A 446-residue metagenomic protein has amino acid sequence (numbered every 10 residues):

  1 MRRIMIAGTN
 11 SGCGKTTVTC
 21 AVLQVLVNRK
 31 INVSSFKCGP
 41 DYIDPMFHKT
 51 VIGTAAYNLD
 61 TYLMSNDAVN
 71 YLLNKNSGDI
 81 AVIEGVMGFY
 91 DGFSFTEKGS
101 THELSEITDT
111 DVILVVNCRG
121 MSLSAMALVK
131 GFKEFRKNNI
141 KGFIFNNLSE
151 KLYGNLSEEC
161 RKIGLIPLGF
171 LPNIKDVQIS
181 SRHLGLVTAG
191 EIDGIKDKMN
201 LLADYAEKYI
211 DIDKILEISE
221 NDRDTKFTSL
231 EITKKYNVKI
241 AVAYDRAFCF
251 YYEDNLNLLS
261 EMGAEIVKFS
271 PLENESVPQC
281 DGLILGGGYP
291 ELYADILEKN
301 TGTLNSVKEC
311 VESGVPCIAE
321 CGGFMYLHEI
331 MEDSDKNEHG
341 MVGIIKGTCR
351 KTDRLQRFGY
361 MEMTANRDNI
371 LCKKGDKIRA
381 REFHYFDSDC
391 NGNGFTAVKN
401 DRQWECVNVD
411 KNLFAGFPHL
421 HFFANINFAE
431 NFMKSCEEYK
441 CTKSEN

Functional and structural regions predicted by a protein language model:
M1-R2, T233-K239: A short, charged/proline- and glycine-enriched loop that marks the coil->beta-strand transition at the N-terminal
R2-T17, L23-T108, V116-N139, E150-G154: ATP-dependent carboxylate-amine ligase catalytic core
M5, V82-E84, I113-V115, I144 (+2 more regions): Structural motif
T110, L165, E312-P316: A short helix->loop->beta-strand "cap" motif at the edges of active sites that frequently abuts
S122-I232: Internal gly/pro-rich beta-alpha loop/helix module that stabilizes soluble enzyme cofactors or their anionic handles
K208-Y209, K234-Y236, F248-L258, E265 (+2 more regions): C-terminal and late-domain segments of enzyme folds
V238-T301, N305-E312: Phosphate-binding active sites in nucleotide-utilizing proteins
I266, P290-N369: Cysteine-nucleophile active-site neighborhood
